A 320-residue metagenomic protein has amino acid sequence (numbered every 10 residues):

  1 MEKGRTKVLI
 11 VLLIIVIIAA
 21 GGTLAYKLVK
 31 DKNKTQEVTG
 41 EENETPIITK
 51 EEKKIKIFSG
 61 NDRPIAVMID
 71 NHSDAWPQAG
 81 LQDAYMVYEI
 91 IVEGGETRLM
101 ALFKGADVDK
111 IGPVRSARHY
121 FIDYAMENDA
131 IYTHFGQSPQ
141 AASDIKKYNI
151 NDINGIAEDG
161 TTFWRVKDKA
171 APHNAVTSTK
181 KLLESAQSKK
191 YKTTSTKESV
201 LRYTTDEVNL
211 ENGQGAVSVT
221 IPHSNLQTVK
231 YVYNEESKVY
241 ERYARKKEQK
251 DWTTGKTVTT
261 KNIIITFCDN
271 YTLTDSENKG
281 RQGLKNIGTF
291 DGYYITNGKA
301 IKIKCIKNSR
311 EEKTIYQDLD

Functional and structural regions predicted by a protein language model:
E2-I17, K27-V29: N-terminal Sec-pathway targeting helices
R5-K7, Q36-A84, E93-D320: A surface/extracellular/periplasmic glyco- and lipid-processing/surface-interacting theme
I18-A19, L24, S185: Residue-level detector of intrinsically disordered, flexible termini and proteolytic processing junctions
G22-E37: Hydrophobic single-pass membrane-insertion segments
